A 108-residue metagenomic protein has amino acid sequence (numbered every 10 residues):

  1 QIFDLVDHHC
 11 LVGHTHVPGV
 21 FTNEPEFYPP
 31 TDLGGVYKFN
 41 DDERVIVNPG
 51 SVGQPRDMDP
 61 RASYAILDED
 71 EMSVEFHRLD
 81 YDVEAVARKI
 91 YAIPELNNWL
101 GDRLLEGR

Functional and structural regions predicted by a protein language model:
Q1-E26: Conserved catalytic scaffold of divalent metal-dependent phosphoesterases
P25-R108: Acidic, His/Gly-rich catalytic cores of divalent-metal-dependent hydrolytic chemistry
